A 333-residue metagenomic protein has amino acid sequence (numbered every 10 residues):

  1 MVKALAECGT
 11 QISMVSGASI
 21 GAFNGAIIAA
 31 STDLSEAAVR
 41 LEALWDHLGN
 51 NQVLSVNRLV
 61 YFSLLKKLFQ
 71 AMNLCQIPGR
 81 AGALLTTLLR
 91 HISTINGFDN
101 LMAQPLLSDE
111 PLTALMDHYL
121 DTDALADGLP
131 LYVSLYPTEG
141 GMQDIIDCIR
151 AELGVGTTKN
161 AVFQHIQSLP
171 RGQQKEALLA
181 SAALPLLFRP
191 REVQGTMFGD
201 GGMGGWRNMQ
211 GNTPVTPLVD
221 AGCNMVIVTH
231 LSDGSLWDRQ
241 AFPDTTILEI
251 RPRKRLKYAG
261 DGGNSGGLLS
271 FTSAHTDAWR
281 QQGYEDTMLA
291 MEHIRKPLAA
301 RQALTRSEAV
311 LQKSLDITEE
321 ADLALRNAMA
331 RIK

Functional and structural regions predicted by a protein language model:
M1-A18, I27-K333: Patatin-like phospholipase
G21-A22: Catalytic nucleophile loop
